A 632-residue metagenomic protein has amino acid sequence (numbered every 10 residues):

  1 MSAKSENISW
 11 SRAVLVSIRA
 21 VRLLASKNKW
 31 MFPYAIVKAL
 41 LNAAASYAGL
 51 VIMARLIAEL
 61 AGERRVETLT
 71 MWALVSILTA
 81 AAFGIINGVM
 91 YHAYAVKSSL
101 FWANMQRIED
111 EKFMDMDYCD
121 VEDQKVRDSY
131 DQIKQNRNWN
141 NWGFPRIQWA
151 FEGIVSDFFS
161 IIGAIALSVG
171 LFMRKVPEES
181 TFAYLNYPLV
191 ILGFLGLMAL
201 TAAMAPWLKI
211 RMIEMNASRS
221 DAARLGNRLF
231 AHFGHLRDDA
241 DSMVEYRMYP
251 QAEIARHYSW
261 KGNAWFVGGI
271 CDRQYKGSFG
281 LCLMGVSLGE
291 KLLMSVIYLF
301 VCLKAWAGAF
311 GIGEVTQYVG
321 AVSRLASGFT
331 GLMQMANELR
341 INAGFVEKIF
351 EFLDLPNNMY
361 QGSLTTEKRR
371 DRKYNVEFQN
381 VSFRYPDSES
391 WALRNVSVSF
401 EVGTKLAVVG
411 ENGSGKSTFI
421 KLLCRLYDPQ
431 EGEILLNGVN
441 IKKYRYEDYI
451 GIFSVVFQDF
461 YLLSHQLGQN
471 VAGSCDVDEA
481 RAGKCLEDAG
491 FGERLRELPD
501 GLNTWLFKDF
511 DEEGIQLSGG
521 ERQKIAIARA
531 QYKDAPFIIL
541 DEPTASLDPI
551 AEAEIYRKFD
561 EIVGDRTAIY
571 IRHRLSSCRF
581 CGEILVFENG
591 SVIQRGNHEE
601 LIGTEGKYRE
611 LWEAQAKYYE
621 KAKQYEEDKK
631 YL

Functional and structural regions predicted by a protein language model:
M1-I18, S99-P145, L225-C271, A343-P356 (+2 more regions): Extended non-transmembrane interhelical loops and adjacent amphipathic helices of multipass membrane proteins
M1-S46, R64-V66, M71, M90-Y94 (+8 more regions): Membrane-integrated ABC transporters
F32-I86, S160-M212, V296, L303 (+3 more regions): Transmembrane helix-loop-helix hairpins at lipid-water interfaces of multipass membrane proteins, especially the type-1
I297, Y318-L355: Cytosolic ends of transmembrane helices, especially the final helix of ABC transmembrane type-1 domains
C424: Helix-to-loop junction immediately C-terminal to a conserved catalytic motif
E433-L435, I450, G468-E512, Y556-R557 (+1 more regions): ABC ATPase nucleotide-binding domain helical subdomain, centered on the C-loop/LSGGQ "ABC signature"
L435, G492-I525, D534, Y618-L632: ABC-fold ATPase nucleotide-binding domain signature/coupling loops
D500-G501, R557, D565, R574 (+1 more regions): C-terminal portion of ABC ATPase nucleotide-binding domains
